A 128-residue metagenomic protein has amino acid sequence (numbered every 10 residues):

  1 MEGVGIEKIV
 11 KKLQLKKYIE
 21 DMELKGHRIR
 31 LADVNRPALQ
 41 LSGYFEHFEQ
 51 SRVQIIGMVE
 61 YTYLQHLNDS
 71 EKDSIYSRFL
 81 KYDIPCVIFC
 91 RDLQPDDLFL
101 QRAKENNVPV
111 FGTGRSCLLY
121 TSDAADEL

Functional and structural regions predicted by a protein language model:
M1-L80: Gly/Thr-rich phosphate-binding loop signature of adenosyl cofactor/nucleotide-binding cores
R52-I55, P85-I88, V108-F111: Structural motif
G57-V59, R91-D92, G114: Fold-independent oxyanion-binding glycine-rich loops and adjacent beta-strand/coil segments at enzyme active sites
Q65, I88-C90: A generic secondary-structure micro-motif detector that highlights 1-2 residue hydrophobic/ambivalent hotspots embedded
S70, D92-Q94: Residue-level recognition of alpha-helix initiation/capping sites
F79-P85, K104-N107: Short, surface-exposed connector motifs at secondary-structure boundaries
Q94-L119: Charged, amphipathic alpha-helical linker segments immediately N-terminal to NTP-binding catalytic cores
Y120-L128: Conserved small/polar residues in nucleotide/adenosyl-binding loops
